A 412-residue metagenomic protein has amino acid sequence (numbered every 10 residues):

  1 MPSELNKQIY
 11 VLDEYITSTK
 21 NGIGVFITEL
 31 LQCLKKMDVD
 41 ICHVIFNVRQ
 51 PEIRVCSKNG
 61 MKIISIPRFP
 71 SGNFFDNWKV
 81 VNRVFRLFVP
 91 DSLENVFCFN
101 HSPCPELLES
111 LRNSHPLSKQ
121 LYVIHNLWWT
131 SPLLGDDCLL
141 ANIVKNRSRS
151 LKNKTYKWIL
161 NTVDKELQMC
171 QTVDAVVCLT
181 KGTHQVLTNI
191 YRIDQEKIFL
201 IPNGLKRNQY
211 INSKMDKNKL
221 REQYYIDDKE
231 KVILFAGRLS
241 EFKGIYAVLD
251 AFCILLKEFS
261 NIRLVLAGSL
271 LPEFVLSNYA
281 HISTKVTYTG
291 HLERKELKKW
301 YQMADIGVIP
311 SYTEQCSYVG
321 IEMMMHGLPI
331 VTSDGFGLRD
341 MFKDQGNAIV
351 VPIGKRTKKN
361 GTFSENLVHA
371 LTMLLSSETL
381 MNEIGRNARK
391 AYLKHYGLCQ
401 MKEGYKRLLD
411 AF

Functional and structural regions predicted by a protein language model:
V144-V176: Membrane-proximal helix-turn-helix segments that form the acceptor-binding/catalytic region of lipid-linked
V177, D227-K243, L249-F252: Conserved donor-binding/catalytic core segment of Leloir-type glycosyltransferases
G182, G204: Carbohydrate-associated surface elements
L205, A236, L249, R263-L276: Glycosyltransferase donor-sugar binding loop
I211-I226: A short helix/loop element that forms part of the nucleotide-sugar donor recognition site in Leloir-type
V275-K298: Nucleotide-activated donor-binding/catalytic signature segment of Leloir-type glycosyltransferases, i.e., the conserved
Y312: Aromatic "clamp/platform" in nucleotide-sugar-dependent glycosyltransferases that forms part of the donor/acceptor
P329-T332, R339-F342: Short hydrophobic beta-strand element within catalytic cores of glycosyltransferases and related nucleotide-activated
